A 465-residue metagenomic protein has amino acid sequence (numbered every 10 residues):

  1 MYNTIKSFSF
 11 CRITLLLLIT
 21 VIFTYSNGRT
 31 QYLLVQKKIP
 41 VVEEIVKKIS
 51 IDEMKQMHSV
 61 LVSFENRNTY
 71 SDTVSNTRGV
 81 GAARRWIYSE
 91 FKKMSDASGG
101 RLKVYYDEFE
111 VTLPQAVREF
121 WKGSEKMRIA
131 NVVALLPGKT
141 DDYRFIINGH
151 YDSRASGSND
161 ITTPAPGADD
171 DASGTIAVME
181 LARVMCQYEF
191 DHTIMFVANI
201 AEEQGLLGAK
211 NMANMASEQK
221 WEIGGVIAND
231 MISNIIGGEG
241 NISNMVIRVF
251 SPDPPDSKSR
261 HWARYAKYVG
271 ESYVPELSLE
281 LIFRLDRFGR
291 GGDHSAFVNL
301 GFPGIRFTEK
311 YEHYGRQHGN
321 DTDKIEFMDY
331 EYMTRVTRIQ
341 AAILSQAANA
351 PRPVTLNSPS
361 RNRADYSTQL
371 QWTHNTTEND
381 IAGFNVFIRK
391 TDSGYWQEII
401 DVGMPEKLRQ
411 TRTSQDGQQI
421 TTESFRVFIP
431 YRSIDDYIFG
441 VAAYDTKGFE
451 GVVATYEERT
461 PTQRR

Functional and structural regions predicted by a protein language model:
Y32-G79, Y314-D323: N-terminal capping segment at the start of a domain
Q56-L135: A non-catalytic alpha/beta surface segment that caps or lines the substrate-entry region of metallo-dependent hydrolase
V62, I232-R248, I282-R352: Active-site-adjacent mobile loop/cap segments within catalytic or ligand-binding domains
A134, I147, D152-S153, G157-L206 (+1 more regions): Alpha-helical metal-binding/catalytic segments enriched in His/Glu/Asp
N199-A296, L300: Metal-dependent peptidase/peptidase-like ectodomains
Y366-D380: Conserved aromatic anchor
V427-E450: Beta-strand-rich modules
Y444-R465: Extracellular fibronectin type III
